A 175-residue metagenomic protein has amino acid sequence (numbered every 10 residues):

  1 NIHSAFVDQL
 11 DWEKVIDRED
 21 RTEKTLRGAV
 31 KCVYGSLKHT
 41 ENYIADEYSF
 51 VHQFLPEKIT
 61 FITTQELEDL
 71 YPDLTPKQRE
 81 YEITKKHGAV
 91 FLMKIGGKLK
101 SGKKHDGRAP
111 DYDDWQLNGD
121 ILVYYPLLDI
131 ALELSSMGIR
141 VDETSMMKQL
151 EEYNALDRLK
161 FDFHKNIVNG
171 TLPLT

Functional and structural regions predicted by a protein language model:
N1-D17: Residues forming anionic-ligand binding surfaces in small-molecule and nucleic-acid pockets of primarily soluble enzymes
F6-D8, T22, A29: Generic hydrophobic, aliphatic-rich segments that mediate packing or membrane embedding
I16-K24: Inter-helical turn/loop segments and adjacent helix faces that build the functional surface of alpha-helical bundle
D17, K38, G97: Residue-level marker of positions within ordered structural domains that often coincide with functionally constrained
K24-E41: Long, well-ordered alpha-helical scaffolding segments within enzyme catalytic domains, especially pronounced
K38-L74: Alpha-helical scaffold segments that mediate packing/assembly in large oligomeric complexes
Q65-T175: A translation/RNA-centric and nucleic-acid-associated enzymatic feature enriched in Class II aminoacyl-tRNA synthetases
